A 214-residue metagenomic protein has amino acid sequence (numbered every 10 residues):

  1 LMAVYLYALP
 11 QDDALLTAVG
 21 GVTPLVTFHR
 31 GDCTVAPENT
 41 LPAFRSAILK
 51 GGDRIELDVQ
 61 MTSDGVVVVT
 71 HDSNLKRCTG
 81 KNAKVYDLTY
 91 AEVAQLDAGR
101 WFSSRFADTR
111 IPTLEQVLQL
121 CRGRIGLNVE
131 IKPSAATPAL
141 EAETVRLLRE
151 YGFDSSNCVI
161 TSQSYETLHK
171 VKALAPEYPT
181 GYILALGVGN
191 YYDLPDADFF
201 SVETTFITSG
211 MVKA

Functional and structural regions predicted by a protein language model:
L1-A214: Phosphate-group recognition and catalysis centered on beta-loop-alpha active-site segments
